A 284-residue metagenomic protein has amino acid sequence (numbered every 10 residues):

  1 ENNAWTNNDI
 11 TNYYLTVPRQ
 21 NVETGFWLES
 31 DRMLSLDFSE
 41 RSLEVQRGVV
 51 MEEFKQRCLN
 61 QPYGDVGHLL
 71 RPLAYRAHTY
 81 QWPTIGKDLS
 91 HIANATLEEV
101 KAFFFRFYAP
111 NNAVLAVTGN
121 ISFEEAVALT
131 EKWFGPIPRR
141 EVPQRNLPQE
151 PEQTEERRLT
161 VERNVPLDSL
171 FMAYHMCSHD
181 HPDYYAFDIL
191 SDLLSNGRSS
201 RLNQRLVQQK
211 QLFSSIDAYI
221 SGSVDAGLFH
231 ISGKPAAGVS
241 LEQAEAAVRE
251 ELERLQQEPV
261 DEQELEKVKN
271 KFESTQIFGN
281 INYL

Functional and structural regions predicted by a protein language model:
E1-M33, G64-S90, N112-T118, D168-S178 (+1 more regions): M16 family metallopeptidases and their MPP-like homologs
E53: Carboxylate/His-rich catalytic cores and anion/metal-binding grooves
P72-A113, E141, R145-E150, F187 (+1 more regions): Histidine-acidic residue clusters that define the catalytic metal-binding segment of zinc metallopeptidase domains
R76-A77, Q81, P110, V114-S178 (+1 more regions): An aromatic/glycine/proline-enriched structural segment found at the starts of mature extracellular/organellar domains
Y185-D188, V207: PPIase-associated folding chaperone regions across multiple families
